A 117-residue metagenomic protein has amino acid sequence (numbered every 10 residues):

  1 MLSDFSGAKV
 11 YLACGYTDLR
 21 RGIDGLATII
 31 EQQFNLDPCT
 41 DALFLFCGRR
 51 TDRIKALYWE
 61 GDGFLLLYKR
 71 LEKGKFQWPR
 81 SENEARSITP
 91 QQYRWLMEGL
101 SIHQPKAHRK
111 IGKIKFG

Functional and structural regions predicted by a protein language model:
M1-G117: Polybasic/polar functional segments that serve as interface/processing modules
